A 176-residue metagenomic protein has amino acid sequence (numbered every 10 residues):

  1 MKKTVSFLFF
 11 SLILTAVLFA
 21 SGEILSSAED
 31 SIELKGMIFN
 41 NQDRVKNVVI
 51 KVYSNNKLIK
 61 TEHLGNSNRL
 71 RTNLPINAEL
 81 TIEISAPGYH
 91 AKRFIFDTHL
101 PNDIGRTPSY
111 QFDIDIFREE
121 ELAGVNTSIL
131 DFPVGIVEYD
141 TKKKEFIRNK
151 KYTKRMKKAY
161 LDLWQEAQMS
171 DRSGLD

Functional and structural regions predicted by a protein language model:
M1-I32: Bacterial Sec-dependent N-terminal signal peptides
E29-V48: Structural motif
K46-V49, L80, K92: Short beta-strand/loop motifs in extracellular/secreted proteins, especially within beta-sandwich accessory domains
V52-S54: Conserved aromatic beta-strand anchor motif in extracellular beta-sandwich/beta-rich domains
K57-R69: Short, acidic Ser/Thr/Gly-rich low-complexity loop/linker segments typical of extracellular and cell-surface proteins
R71-T81, P87: Short Pro-Gly-centered beta-turn/loop motif in secreted/extracellular proteins
E83-H99: A short, solvent-exposed loop/turn motif at the edges and junctions of modular extracellular/periplasmic domains
L100-D176: Surface-exposed, low-complexity/disordered segments and acidic/polar micro-motifs at processing/linker regions
